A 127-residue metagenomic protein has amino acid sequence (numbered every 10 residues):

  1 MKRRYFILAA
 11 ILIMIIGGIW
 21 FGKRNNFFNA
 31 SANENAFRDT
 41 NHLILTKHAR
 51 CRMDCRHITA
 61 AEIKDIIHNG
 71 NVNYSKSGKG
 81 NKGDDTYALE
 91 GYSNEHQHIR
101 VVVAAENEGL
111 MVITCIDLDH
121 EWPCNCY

Functional and structural regions predicted by a protein language model:
M1-Y127: Ribonuclease/tRNase effector modules and their secretory precursors
